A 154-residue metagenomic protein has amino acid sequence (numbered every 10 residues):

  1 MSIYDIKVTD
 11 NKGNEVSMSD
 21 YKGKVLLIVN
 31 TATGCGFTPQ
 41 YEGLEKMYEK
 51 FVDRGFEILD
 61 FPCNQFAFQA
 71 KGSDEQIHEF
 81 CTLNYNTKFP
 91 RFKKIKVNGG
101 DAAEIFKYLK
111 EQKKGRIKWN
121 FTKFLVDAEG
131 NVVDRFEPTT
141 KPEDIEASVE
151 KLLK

Functional and structural regions predicted by a protein language model:
M1-S19: N-terminal "domain-start" segment that seeds a small globular fold
D10, N30-G34: Amphipathic alpha-helical repeat scaffolds
K24-V25, G34, T38-N64, T82-Y85: Conserved helix-turn-beta segment immediately C-terminal to the redox Cys motif in thioredoxin-like folds
G55-G72, K88-G99: Thiol-based oxidoreductase modules, predominantly thioredoxin-like and allied folds used for disulfide exchange
E75-N120: Short, internal strand/loop/helix patches that form the active-site neighborhood or redox-interaction surface
E104-K107, E111-K154: Thiol-/selenol-based redox modules, centered on thioredoxin-like and closely related oxidoreductase domains
